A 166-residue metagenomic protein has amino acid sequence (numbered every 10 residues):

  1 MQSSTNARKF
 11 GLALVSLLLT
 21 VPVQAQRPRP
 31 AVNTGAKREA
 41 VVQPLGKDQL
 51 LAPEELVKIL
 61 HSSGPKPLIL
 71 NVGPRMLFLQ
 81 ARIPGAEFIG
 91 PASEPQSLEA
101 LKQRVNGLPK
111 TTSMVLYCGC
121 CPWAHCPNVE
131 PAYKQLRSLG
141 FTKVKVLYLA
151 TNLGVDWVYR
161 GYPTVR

Functional and structural regions predicted by a protein language model:
Q2, N6-L77: Flexible, polar/low-complexity N-terminal or interdomain linker segments that lie immediately upstream of folded
Q2, Q24-L50, L79-F88, A92-R166: Rhodanese-like catalytic fold shared by cysteine-dependent sulfurtransferases and DSP/PTP-type phosphatases
